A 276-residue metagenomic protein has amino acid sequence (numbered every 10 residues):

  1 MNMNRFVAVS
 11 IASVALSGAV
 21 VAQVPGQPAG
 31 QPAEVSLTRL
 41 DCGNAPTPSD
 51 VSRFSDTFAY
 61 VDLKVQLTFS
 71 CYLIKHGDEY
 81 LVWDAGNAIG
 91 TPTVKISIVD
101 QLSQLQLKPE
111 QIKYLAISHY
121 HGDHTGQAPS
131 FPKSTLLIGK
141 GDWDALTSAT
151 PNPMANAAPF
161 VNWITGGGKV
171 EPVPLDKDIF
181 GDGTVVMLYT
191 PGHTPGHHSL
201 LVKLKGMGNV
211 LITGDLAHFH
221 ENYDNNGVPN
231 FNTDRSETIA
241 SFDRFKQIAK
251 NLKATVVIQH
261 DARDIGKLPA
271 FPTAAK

Functional and structural regions predicted by a protein language model:
M1-R5: Positively charged n-region of N-terminal signal peptides that target proteins for export
A8-G18: Bacterial N-terminal signal peptides
A19-S103, Q111, M207-G214, K250 (+1 more regions): Metallo-beta-lactamase
V24-P28, I96, Q101-L107, Q111 (+2 more regions): Metallo-beta-lactamase
T38-L40, A116, L137, E171 (+2 more regions): Hydrophobic/aromatic beta-strand patches that form the interior of the parallel beta-sheet core in alpha/beta enzyme
E79-Y80, N87, W163-T165, L175-F180 (+2 more regions): Metallo-beta-lactamase
G90-T91, V99-Q101, L137, G192 (+2 more regions): Short, electropositive alpha-helical surface patch
P92-I138: Active-site metal-binding motif and surrounding structural segment of the metallo-beta-lactamase
